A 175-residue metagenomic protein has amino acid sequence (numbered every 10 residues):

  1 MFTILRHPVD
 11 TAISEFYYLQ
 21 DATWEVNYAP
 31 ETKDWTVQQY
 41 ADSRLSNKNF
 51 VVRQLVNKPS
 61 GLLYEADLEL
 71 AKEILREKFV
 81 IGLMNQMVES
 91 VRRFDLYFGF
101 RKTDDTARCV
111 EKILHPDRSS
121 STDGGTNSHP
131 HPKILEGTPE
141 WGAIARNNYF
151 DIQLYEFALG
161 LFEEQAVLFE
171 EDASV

Functional and structural regions predicted by a protein language model:
M1-H131, A173: PAPS-dependent sulfotransferase catalytic domain
E69, V110-V175: PAPS-dependent sulfotransferases, especially Golgi type II membrane carbohydrate sulfotransferases
